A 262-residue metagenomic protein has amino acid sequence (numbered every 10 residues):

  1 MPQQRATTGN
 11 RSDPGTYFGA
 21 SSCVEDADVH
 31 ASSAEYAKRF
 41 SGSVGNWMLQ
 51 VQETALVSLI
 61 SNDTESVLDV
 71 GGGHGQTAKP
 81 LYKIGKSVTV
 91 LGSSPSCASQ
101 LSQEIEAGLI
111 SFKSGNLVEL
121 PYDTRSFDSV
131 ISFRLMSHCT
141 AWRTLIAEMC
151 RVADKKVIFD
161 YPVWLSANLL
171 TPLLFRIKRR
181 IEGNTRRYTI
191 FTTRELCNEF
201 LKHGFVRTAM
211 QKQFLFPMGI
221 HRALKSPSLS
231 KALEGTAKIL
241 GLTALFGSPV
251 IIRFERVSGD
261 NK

Functional and structural regions predicted by a protein language model:
P2-N62: Conserved class I S-adenosyl-L-methionine
T64-G73: Conserved class I S-adenosyl-L-methionine
H74-E119: Class I SAM-dependent methyltransferase SAM/SAH-binding core
I131: A conserved beta-strand element that flanks and buttresses the S-adenosyl-L-methionine
R143-K156: A short glycine-rich, Lys/Arg-flanked "PGG" loop and its adjoining helix->strand segment in the class I
I158-R180: Conserved class I S-adenosyl-L-methionine
L174, A209-K262: A C-terminal cap/extension of S-adenosyl-L-methionine-dependent methyltransferases that defines the acceptor-substrate
K178-E195: Acceptor-substrate binding/catalytic loop of class I
